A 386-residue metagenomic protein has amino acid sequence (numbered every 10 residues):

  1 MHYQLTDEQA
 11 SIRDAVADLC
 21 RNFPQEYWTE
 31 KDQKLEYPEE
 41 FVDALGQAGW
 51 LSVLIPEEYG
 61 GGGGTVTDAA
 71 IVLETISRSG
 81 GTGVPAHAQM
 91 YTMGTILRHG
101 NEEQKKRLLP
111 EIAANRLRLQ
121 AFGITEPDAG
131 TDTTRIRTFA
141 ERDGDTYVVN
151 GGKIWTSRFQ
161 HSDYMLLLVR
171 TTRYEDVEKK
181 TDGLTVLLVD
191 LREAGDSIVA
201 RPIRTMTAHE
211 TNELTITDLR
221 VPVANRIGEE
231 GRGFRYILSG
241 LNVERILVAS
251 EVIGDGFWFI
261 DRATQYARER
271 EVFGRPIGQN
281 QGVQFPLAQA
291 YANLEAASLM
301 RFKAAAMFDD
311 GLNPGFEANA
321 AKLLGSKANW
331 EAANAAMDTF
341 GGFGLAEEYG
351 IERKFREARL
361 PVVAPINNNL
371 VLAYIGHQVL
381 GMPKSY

Functional and structural regions predicted by a protein language model:
M1-G83, Y91, H99-Q104, A114-N115 (+4 more regions): Alpha-helical interface subdomain recognition
G49, V72-S77, L168-T171, L188-A194 (+1 more regions): Short Ser/Thr-interspersed hydrophobic loop/turn segments at strand-loop and sheet-helix junctions that line or gate
N115-I124, L168: A short, Trp-centered hydrophobic/proline-enriched beta-strand micro-motif
A129-G130, I154-Q160, T205-M206, V243-L247 (+1 more regions): Glycine-rich phosphate/pyrophosphate-binding beta-alpha loops
G130-D132, Y147: Hydrophobic, small-residue-rich alpha-helical packing segments that form membrane-like cores
R135-R137, R192-R220: Flexible, small-/acidic-enriched active-site or ligand-binding loops
D145-T146, N150-S197: A short core secondary-structure module
D218-Y236: Long, acidic (Asp/Glu-rich), low-complexity accessory segments flanking structured domains
